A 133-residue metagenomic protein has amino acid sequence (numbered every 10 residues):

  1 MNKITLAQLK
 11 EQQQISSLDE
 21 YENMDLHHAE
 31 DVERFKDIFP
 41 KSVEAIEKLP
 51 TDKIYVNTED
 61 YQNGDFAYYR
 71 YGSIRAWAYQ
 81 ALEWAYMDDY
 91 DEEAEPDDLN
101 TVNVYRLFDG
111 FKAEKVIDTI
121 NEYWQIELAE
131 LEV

Functional and structural regions predicted by a protein language model:
M1-K3, E11, E44, T51 (+1 more regions): Short intrinsically disordered terminal tails
L18-W124: Acidic, low-complexity, intrinsically disordered interaction modules
